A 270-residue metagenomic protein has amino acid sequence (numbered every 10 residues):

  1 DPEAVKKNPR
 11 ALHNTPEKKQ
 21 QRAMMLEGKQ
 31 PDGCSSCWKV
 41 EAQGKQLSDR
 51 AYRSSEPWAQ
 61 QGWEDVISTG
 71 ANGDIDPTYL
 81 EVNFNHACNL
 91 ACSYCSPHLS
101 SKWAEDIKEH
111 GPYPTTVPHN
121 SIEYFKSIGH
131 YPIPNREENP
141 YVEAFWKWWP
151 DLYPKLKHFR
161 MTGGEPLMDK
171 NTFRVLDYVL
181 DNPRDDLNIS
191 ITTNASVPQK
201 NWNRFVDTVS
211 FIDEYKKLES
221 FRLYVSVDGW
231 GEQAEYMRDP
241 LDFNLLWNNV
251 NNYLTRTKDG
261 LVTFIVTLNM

Functional and structural regions predicted by a protein language model:
D1-G44, D259-L261: C-terminal accessory region of radical SAM enzymes
T15, K19, Q60-G73, E137-P150 (+1 more regions): A Trp-anchored, charged/polar loop motif used as the substrate-binding/catalytic surface of acyl/ester-handling
E27-P31, V82, H86-N89: Processing junctions and N-termini across compartments
C34-C37, C88, C92-C95: Short cysteine clusters
W38-A42, C95-S101: Detector for the c-type heme attachment site
Q43-T78, C88-L90, G111: Recognition helices and adjacent regulatory flanks at domain boundaries
P77-A87, H98-P140, Y153-K170, N182-N248 (+1 more regions): Core AdoMet radical
W146, L176, V206-V209, W247-L254: Generic structural signal for well-ordered alpha-helices, preferentially at hydrophobic/aromatic core positions
